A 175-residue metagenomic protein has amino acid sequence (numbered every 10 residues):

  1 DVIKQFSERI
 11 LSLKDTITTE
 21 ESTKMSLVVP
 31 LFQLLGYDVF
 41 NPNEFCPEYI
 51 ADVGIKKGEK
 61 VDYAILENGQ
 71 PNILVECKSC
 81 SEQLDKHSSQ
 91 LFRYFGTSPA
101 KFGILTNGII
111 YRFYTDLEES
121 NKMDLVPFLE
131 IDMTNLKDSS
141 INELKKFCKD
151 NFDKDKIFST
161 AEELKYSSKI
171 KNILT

Functional and structural regions predicted by a protein language model:
D1-F102, F113-T175: A short, conserved, highly charged catalytic patch centered on acidic carboxylates
